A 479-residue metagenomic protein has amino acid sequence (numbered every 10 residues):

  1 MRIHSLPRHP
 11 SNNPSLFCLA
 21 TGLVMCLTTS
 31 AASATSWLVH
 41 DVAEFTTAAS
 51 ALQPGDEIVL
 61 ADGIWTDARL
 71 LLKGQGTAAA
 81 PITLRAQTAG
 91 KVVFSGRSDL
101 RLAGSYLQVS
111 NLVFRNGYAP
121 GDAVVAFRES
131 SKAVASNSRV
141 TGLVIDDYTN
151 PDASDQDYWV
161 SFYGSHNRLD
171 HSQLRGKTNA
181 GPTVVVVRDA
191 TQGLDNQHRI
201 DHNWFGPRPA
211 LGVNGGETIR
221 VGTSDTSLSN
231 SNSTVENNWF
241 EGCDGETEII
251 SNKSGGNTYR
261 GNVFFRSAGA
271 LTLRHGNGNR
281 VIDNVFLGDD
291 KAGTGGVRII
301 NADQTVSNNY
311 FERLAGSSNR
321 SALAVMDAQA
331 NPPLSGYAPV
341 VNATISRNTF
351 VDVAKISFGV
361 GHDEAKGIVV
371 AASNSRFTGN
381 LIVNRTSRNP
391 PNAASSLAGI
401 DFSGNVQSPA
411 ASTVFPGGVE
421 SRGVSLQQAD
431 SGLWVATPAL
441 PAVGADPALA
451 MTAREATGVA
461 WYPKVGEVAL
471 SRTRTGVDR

Functional and structural regions predicted by a protein language model:
M1-N13: N-terminal secretory signal peptides that target proteins for export/translocation
N13-L23: Sec-dependent N-terminal signal peptides
C26-A31: N-terminal signal peptide c-region/cleavage motif recognized by signal peptidases
A34-D67: Acidic Gly/Asp/Thr-rich repetitive segments characteristic of extracellular carbohydrate-active and adhesion proteins
I58, I82-Q87, V109-S110, G261: Well-ordered beta-strand segments characteristic of repetitive beta-sheet solenoids
G63-D67, T77, A89-K91: Short active-site-proximal "capping" loops at secondary-structure junctions
T66-L71, Q87, G96-A103, R115-S138 (+2 more regions): Glycine- and acidic/polar-rich repeat regions and solenoidal domains
S408-R479: Surface beta-loop-beta hairpin patches that serve as ligand-binding interfaces in beta-rich domains
